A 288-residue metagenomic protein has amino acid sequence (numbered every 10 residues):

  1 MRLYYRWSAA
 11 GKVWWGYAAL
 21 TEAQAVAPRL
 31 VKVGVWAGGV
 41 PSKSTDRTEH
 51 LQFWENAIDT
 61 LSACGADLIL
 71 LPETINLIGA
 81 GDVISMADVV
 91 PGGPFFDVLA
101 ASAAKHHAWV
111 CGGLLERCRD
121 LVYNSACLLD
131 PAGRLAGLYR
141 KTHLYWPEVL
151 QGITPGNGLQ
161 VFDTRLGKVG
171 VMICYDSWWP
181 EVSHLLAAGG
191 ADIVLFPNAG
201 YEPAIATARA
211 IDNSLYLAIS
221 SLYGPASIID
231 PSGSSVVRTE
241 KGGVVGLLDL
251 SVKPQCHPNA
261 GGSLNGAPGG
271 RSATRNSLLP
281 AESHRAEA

Functional and structural regions predicted by a protein language model:
M1-L3, A126-C127, A226-S227: Generic short beta-strand
M1-W14, A18: Extracellular beta-strand ligand-recognition surfaces/modules
Q24-V33, V161-G170, I193: Beta-strand-turn-beta hairpins that frame and shape the catalytic cleft of phosphate-ester-processing enzymes
G38-H50: Acidic/histidine-rich helix-loop elements that form or flank divalent-metal/phosphate-binding sites at the catalytic
R47-P131, Y201-A208, D212-L215: Cys-nucleophile CN-hydrolase/nitrilase-fold catalytic domain and related Cys-dependent amidase chemistry that acts on
V90-V110, K168, C174-G246: CN hydrolase (nitrilase-like) catalytic-core segments centered on the catalytic cysteine and neighboring Lys/Glu
R117-G189, A204, A208, D212: Active-site catalytic loop in hydrolytic enzyme cores
V161, A208-R209, N213, S220-A288: C-terminal beta-strand edge segments of enzyme domains
